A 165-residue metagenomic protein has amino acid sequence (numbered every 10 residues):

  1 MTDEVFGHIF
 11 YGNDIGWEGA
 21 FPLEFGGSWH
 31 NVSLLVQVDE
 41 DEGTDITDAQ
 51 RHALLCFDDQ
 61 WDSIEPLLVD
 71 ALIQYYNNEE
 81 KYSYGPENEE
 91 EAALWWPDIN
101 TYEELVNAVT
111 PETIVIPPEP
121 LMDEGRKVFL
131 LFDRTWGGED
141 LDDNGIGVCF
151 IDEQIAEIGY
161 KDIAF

Functional and structural regions predicted by a protein language model:
M1-G27, N100-F165: Acidic, proline/glycine-rich low-complexity IDRs
M1-I99: Long, contiguous N-terminal structural blocks used for assembly/anchoring
